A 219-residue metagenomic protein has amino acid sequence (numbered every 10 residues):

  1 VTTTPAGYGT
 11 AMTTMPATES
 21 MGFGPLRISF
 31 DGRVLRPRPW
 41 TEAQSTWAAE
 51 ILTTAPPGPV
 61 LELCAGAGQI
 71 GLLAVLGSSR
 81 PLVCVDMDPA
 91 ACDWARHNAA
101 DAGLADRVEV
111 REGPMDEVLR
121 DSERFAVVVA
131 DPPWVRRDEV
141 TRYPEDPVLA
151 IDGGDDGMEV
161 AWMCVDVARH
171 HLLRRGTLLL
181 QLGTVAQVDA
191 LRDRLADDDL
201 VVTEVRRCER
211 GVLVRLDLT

Functional and structural regions predicted by a protein language model:
V1-M12, T219: Actinobacteria-biased recognition of intrinsically disordered, low-complexity terminal regions
T13-T54: Class I SAM-dependent transferase core
S29, E109-R111, T203-R206: General small-molecule cofactor/ligand-binding pocket signal
W40-Y143: Conserved SAM/SAH cofactor-binding pocket of Class I
C84, G153, L180: Conserved SAM-binding loop
P132-V160: Mobile active-site "lid"/loop adjacent to the S-adenosyl-L-methionine
M158-R215: Conserved Class I SAM-dependent methyltransferase catalytic core
